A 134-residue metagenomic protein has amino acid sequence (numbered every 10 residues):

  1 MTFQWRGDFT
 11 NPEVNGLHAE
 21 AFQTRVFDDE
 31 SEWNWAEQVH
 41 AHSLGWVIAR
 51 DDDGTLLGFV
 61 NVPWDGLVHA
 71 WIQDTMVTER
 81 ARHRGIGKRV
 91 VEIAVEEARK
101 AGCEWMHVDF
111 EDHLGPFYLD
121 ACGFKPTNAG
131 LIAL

Functional and structural regions predicted by a protein language model:
M1-W33, D53: Short amphipathic alpha-helix that is part of the acyltransferase structural core
R6, T78, E111: Residue-level recognition of the GNAT/N-acetyltransferase active site
F9, L67, D112-P116: Short alpha-helical
D29-E30, N34-D53, L57-M76: A conserved beta-strand-loop-helix scaffold within acyl/acetyltransferase catalytic domains
A81, G85-I93: Conserved acetyl-CoA pyrophosphate-binding loop and the N-cap/start of the following alpha-helix in GNAT-like
K88, K100, E104-M106, E111-L134: Conserved active-site alpha-helix within GNAT-family acetyltransferase domains
